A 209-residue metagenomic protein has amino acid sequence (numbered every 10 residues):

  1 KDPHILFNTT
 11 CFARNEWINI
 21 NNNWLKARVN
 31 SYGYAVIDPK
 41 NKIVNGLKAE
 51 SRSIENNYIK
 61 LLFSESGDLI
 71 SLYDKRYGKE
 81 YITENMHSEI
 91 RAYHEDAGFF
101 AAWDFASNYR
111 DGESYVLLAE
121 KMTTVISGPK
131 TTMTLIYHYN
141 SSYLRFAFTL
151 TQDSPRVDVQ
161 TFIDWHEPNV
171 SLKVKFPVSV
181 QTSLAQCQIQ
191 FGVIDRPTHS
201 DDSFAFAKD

Functional and structural regions predicted by a protein language model:
K1-K175, A185-Q188, V193-S203: Catalytic and substrate-binding regions of extracellular carbohydrate-active enzymes, especially polysaccharide lyases
V178-T182: Active/binding-pocket-proximal capping segment
